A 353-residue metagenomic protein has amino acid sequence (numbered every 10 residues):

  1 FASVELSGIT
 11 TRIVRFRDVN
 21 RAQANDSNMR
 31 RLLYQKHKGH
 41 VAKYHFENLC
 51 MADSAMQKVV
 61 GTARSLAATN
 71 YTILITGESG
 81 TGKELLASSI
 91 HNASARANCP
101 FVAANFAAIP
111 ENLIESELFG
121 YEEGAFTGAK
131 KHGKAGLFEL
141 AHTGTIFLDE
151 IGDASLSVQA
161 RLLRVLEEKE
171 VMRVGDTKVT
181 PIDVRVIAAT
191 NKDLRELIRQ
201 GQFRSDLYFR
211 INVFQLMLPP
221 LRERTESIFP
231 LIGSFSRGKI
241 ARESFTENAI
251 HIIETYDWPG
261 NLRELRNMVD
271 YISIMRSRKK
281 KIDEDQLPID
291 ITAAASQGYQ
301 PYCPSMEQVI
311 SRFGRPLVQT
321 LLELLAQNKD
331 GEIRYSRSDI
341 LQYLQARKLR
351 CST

Functional and structural regions predicted by a protein language model:
S3-F46: Sensory coupling linkers of modular signal transduction proteins
V19-N20, Y34-V60, N112, Y256: Dynamic helix-loop-helix/coil hinge segments at AAA+ ATPase domain boundaries and subdomain interfaces
N20, G152-D153, L163: Catalytic acidic motif of RecA-like/P-loop NTPases
A52-A55, R96-C99, G175-R185, D193-G298: Nucleotide-binding/hydrolysis machinery
V59, T81, A104, L118 (+12 more regions): Conserved RecA-like P-loop NTPase ATPase core
T62-G128, E139-S155, P220-T225: Conserved post-Walker A coupling segment in P-loop NTPases
H132-T143, F147, S155-R161, M172-N191 (+1 more regions): AAA+/SF3 P-loop NTPase mechanochemical coupling elements
Y302-T353: Bacterial C-terminal helix-turn-helix
